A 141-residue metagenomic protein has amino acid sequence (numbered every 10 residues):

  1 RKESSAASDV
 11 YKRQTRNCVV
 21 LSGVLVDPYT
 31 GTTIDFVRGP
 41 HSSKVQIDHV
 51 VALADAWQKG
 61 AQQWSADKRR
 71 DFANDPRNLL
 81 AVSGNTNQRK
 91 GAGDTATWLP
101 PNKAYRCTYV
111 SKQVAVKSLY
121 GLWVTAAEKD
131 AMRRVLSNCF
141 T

Functional and structural regions predicted by a protein language model:
R1-A7, Y11: Single conserved hydrophobic/aromatic residue that forms the stacking wall/gate of nucleotide- or nucleobase-binding
D9-R13, S42-V45: A broad, low-specificity signal for short, low-complexity segments enriched in glycine/proline and polar/charged
Y11, N17-V19, N138-F140: Sequence contexts marking disulfide-bonded cysteines in secreted/extracellular proteins
T15-S22, D27, G31, P40: A charge-rich, low-complexity, intrinsically flexible signal that marks solvent-exposed coils, linkers, repeats
Y29-T141: Domain-level detector of nuclease and nuclease-like folds in predominantly extracellular/periplasmic contexts
